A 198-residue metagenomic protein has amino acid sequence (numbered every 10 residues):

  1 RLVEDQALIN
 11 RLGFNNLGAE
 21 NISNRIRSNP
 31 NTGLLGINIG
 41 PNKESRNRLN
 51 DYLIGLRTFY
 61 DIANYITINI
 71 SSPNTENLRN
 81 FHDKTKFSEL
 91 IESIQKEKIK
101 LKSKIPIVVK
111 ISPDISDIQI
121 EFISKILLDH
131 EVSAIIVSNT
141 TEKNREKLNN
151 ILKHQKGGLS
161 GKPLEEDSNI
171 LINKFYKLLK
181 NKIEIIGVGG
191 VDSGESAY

Functional and structural regions predicted by a protein language model:
R1, Y60-S71, S133-T141: Non-cysteine beta-strand/loop elements that form the S-adenosyl-L-methionine
R1-L34: A gly/proline- and charged-residue-enriched helix-loop-helix capping module
I22, I37, I68-N69, K110 (+2 more regions): Conserved, mostly hydrophobic/aromatic
N31-L35, I62-I66, K102-I107, E131-S133 (+1 more regions): Short, well-ordered coil/turn segments that N-cap beta-strands
G40-E44, S71-P73, K110-D114, S138-E142 (+1 more regions): Active-site beta-loop-alpha junctions enriched in small/polar residues
P41-L53, N80, K86, V108-D129: Active-site glycine- and acidic-residue-rich loops that bind and position anionic ligands or nucleotide-like cofactors
P73-K86, I120, K125-N181: Glycine/Thr-rich beta-alpha phosphate-binding loop at enzyme active sites
I111-D117, N181-E195: Glycine-rich beta-to-alpha transition loops that act as phosphate-gripper elements at the mouths of alpha/beta enzyme
